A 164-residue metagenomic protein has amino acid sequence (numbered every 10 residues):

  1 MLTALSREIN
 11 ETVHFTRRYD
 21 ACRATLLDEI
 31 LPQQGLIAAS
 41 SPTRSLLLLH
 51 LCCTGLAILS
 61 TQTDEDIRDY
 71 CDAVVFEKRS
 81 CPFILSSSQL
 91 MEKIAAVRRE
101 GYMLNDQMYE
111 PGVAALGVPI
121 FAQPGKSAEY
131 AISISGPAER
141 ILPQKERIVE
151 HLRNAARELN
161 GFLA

Functional and structural regions predicted by a protein language model:
M1-D72: Amphipathic alpha-helical effector-binding/dimerization core of metabolite-sensing transcriptional regulators
L2-L5, V13, E77-F83, E100-D106: Short helix-to-loop capping/linker segments positioned immediately adjacent to catalytic or ligand/cofactor-binding
T3, R68, A95, R157-N160: Solvent-exposed, non-membrane alpha-helical residues enriched in polar/charged side chains
N10, F76, R99-M103, R157 (+1 more regions): Generic structural signal for secondary-structure transition and capping sites
P32-Q33, F76-E77, G161: Residue-level marker of structural boundaries
L56, R79, I141: Generic anion/oxyanion-binding catalytic loop in active/binding sites
L59, T63, R153-N160, A164: Short amphipathic alpha-helical signal-transduction/dimerization elements
F83-E158: Extended hydrophobic
